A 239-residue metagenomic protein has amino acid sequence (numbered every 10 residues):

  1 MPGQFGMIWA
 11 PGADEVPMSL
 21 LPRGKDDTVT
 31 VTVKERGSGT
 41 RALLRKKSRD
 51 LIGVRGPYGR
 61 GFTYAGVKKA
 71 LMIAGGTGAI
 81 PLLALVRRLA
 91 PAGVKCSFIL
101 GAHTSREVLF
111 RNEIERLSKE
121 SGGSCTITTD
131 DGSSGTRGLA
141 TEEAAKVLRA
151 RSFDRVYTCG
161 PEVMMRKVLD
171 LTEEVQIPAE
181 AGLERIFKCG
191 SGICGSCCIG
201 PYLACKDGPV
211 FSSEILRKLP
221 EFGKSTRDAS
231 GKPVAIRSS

Functional and structural regions predicted by a protein language model:
M1-D50, H103: Ferredoxin-reductase
P2, P17, G66-K69, P91 (+3 more regions): Iron-sulfur (Fe-S) cluster-binding modules
K25, S48, T63, V67 (+3 more regions): Short capping/connector residues at structural and topological boundaries
S38-K188: FNR/FR-type flavoprotein reductase catalytic core
P81, E162-M164, E184-V210: Local cysteine-cluster metal-coordination motifs and their immediate loop/turn environment, predominantly Fe-S cluster
L169-E180, S196-D228, V234-S239: Iron-sulfur (Fe-S) cluster-binding segments and ferredoxin-like electron-carrier domains, especially [2Fe-2S]
